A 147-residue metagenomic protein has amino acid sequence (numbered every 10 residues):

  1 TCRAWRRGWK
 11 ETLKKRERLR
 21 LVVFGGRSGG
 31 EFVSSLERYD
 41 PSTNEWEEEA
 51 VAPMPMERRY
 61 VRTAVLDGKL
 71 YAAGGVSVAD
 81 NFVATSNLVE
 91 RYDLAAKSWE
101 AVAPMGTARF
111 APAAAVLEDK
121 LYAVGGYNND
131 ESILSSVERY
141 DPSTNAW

Functional and structural regions predicted by a protein language model:
T1-W147: Kelch-like beta-propeller repeat domains
